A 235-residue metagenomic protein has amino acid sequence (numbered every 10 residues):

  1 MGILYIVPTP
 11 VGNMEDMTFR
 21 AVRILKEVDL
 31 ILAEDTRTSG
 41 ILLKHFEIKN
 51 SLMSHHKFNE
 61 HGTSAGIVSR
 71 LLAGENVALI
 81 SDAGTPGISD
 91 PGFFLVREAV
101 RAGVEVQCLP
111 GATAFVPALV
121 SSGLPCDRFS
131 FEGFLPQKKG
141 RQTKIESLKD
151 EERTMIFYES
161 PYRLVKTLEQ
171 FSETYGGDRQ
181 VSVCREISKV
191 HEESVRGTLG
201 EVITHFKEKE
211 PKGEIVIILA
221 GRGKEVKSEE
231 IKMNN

Functional and structural regions predicted by a protein language model:
M1-K57: Glycine-rich, flexible N-terminal cofactor/catalytic loop recognition
L25-I31, V104-V106, T154-M155: Short active-site oxyanion
S54-H61, F134-P136: Conserved helicase motor
H56, S64-T113: Glycine/small-residue-rich loop that forms an oxyanion/phosphate-binding "nest" at active or ligand-binding sites
R70, G140-I156, T174, I218: A charged, well-structured terminal subsegment
F94-E151: Class I SAM-dependent methyltransferase SAM-binding "motif I" and its flanking Rossmann-like core
T154, Y158-N235: A contiguous loop/helix-start segment that scaffolds small-molecule binding in enzyme catalytic cores
